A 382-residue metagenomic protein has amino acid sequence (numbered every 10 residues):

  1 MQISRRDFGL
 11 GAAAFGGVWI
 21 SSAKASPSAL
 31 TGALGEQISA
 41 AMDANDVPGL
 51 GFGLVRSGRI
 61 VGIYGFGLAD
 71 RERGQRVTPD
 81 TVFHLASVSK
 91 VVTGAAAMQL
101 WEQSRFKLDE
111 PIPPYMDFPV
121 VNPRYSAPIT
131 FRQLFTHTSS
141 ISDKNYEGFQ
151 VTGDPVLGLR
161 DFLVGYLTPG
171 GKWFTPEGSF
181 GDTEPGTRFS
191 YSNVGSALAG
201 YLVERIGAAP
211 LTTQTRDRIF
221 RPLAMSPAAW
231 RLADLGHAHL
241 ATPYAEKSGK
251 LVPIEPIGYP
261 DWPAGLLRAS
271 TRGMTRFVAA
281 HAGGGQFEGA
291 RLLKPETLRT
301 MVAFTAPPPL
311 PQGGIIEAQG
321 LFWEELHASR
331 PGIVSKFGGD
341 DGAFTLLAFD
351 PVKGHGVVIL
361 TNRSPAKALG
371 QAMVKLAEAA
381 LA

Functional and structural regions predicted by a protein language model:
M1-G16: N-terminal secretory signal peptides and thylakoid transit peptides that target proteins across membranes
S4, G49, P79, H84-V88 (+5 more regions): Active-site helix/loop module of the DD-peptidase/beta-lactamase fold, centered on the serine-lysine SxxK catalytic
G17, S26-Y64, P114, Y146 (+5 more regions): Catalytic loop of the DD-peptidase/beta-lactamase superfamily, centered on the K-T-G motif and neighboring
G65, D80, I129, N145-H239 (+1 more regions): Catalytic-site signature segments of enzymes, centered on catalytic residues
D70-V77, A368-V374: A short, polar/charged loop-to-alpha-helix boundary motif
T93: Active/ligand-binding-proximal structured segments within catalytic/core domains that scaffold catalytic residues
